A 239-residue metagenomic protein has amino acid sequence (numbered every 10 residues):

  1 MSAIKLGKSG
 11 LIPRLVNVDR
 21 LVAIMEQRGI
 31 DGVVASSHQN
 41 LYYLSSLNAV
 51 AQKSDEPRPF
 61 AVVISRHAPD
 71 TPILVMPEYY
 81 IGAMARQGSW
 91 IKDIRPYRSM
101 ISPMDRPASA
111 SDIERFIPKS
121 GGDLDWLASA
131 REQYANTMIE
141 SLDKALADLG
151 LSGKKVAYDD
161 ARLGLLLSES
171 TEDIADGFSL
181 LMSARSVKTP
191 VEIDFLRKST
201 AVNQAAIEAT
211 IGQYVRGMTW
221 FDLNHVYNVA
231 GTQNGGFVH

Functional and structural regions predicted by a protein language model:
M1-V202: A composition/biophysics-driven feature that prefers long, compositionally simple stretches
M25, Y214, G231: Hydrophobic pocket-lining residues that define ligand/cofactor binding sites across diverse proteins
G29, K188, V215-M218, G235: Short coil/turn residues that cap or connect secondary-structure elements
S152-G153, G212-M218, F237-V238: Surface-exposed helix-capping loop/turn segments at secondary-structure junctions
V202, A209, V229-Q233: Solvent-exposed, charged/polar functional surfaces in cytosolic regulatory/catalytic domains
A205-V226: A charged, amphipathic alpha-helical module
F221-H239: Acidic, glycine-rich loop-and-beta core segments that form the ion-binding/anion-interacting portion of active sites
